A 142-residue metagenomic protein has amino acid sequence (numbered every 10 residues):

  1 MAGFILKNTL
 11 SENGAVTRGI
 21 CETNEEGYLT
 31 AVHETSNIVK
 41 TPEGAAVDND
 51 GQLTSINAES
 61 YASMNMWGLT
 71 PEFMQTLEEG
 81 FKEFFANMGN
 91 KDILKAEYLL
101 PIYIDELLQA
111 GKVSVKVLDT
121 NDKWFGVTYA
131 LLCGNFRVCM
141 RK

Functional and structural regions predicted by a protein language model:
M1-W67, P71: Conserved core of the sugar-phosphate nucleotidyltransferase
V32, T76-L77, F136: Residues that scaffold the ATP/ADP-binding catalytic core of kinase and kinase-like folds
Y61, K116-D122: Catalytic beta-strand/loop signature of glycosyltransferases that borders the donor
W67, N90-L94, G126: Hydrophobic alpha-helical scaffolding
G68, E72, K95-I102, L131: Conserved active-site and cofactor/substrate-binding residues in soluble primary-metabolism enzymes
E78-V113: A C-terminal functional module that forms or caps the active site or interfaces directly with catalytic machinery
A96, K116-L118, T128: Conserved metal-phosphate-binding beta-hairpin within the catalytic cores of diverse ATP-dependent phosphoryl-transfer
V127-K142: C-terminal target-recognition/interaction regions appended to catalytic cores
